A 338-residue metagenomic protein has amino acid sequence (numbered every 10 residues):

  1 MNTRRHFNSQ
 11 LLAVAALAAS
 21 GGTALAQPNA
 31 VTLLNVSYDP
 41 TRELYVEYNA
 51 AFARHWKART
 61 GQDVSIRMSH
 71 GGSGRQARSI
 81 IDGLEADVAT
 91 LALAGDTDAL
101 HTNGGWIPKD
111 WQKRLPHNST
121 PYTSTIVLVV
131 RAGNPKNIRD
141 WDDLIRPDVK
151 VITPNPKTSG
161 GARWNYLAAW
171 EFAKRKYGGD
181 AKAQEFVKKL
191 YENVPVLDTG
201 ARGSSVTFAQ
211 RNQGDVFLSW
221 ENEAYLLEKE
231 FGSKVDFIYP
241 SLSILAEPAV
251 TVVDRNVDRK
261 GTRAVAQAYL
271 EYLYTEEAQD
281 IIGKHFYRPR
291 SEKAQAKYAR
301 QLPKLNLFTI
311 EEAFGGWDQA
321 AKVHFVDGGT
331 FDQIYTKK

Functional and structural regions predicted by a protein language model:
M1-A15: N-terminal secretory signal peptides and thylakoid transit peptides that target proteins across membranes
S20-G21: N-terminal signal peptide c-region/cleavage motif recognized by signal peptidases
Q27-T158, N306, Y335-T336: N-terminal segment of the mature folded domain
V36-Y38, L115, V130-A132, K150-K176 (+2 more regions): Short beta-strand->loop
R42-N49, G74-A77, I81, A94-T97 (+10 more regions): Extracytoplasmic/secreted envelope proteins and their assembly/folding machinery, especially bacterial periplasmic
G133-R139, T158, F172-G179, N256-R263: Short helix-loop capping/hinge motifs at secondary-structure junctions, enriched in acidic/polar residues
R175-L242: Ligand-binding pocket segment of bilobal, Venus flytrap-like solute-binding proteins
V257-K338: Extracellular/periplasmic juxtamembrane helices and adjacent flexible linkers that interface with membrane partners
